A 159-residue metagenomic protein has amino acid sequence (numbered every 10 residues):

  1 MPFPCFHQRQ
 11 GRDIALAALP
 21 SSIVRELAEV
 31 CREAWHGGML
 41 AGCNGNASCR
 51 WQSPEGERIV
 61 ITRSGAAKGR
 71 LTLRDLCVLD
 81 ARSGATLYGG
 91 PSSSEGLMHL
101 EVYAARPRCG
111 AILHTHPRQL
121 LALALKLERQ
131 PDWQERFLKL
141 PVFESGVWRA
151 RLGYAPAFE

Functional and structural regions predicted by a protein language model:
M1-E159: Glycine-rich flexible loops
